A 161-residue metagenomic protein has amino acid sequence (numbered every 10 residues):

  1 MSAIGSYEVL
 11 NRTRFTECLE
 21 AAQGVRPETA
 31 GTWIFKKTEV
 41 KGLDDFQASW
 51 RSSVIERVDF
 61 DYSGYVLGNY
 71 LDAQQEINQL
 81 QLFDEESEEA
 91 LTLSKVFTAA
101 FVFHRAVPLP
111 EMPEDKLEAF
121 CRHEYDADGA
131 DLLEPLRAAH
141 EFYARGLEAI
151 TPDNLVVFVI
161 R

Functional and structural regions predicted by a protein language model:
M1-P152, R161: Acidic (Asp/Glu-rich) sequence patches and key acidic residues that form negatively charged surfaces used
L155: Intrinsically disordered, Lys/Arg-rich low-complexity segments
